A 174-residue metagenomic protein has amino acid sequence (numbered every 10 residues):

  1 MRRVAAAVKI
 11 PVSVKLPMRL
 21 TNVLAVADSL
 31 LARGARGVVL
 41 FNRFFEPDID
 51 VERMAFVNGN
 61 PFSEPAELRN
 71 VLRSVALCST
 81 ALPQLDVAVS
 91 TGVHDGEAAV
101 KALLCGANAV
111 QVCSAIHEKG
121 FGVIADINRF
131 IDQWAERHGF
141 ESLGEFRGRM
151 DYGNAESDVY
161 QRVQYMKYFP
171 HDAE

Functional and structural regions predicted by a protein language model:
M1-V89, H94-C113, E156, R162-E174: Alpha/beta enzyme core
P47-E64, H117-F140: C-terminal helical cap(s) of enzyme catalytic domains, especially alpha/beta-barrels
F62-S74, E136-R149: Short, basic, helix/turn surface patches
K119-H138, E145-E174: C-terminal extensions of enzymes
